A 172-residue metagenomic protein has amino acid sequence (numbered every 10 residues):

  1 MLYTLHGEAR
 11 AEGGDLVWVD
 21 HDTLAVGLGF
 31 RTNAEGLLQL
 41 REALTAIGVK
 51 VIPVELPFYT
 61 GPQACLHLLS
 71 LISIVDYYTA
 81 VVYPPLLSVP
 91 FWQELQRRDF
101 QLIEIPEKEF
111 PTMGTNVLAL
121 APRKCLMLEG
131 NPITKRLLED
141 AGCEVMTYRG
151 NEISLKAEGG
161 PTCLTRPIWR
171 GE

Functional and structural regions predicted by a protein language model:
M1-E172: The feature marks the mature, well-folded catalytic cores of soluble enzymes
